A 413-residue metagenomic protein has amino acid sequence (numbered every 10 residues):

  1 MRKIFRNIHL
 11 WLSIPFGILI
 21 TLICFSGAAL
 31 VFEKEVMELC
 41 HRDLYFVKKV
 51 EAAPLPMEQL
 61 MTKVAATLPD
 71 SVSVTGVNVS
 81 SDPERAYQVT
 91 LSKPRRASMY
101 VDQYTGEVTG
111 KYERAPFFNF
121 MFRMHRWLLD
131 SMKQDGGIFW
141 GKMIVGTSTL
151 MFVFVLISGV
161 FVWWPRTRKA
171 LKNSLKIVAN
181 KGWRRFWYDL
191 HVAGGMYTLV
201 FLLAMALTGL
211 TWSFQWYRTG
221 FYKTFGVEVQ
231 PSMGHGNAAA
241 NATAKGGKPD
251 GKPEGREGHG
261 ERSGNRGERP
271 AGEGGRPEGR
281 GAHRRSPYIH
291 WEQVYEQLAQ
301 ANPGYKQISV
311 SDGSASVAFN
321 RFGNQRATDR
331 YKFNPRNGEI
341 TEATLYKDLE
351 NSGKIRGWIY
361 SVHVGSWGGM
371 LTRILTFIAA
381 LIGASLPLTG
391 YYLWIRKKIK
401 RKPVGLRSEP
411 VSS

Functional and structural regions predicted by a protein language model:
M1-S413: Conserved histidines in hydrophobic membrane contexts and catalytic metal-binding motifs
